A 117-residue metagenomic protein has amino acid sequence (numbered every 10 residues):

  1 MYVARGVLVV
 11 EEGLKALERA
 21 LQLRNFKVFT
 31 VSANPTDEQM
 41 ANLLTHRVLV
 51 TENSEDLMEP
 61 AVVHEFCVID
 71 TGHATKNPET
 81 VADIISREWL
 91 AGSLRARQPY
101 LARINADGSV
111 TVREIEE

Functional and structural regions predicted by a protein language model:
M1-V7, E11-E12, L17-E18, A33-N34 (+1 more regions): Acidic, PIN/NYN-like endoribonuclease modules and their adjacent C-terminal/linker elements
Y2-A4, Q22, N42-L44: Short glycine-enriched loop/turn motifs at secondary-structure junctions
V9, T30-V31, V50-E52: Short, conserved beta-strand edge motifs with alternating hydrophobic and charged residues
R19-V31: Short, basic, glycine/proline-bearing loop/turn elements
N25, T45-R47, E65: Residue-level detector of structured alpha->beta connecting loops
M40-A61: Acidic, metal-binding active-site segment of PIN/NYN-like and related structure-specific nucleases
